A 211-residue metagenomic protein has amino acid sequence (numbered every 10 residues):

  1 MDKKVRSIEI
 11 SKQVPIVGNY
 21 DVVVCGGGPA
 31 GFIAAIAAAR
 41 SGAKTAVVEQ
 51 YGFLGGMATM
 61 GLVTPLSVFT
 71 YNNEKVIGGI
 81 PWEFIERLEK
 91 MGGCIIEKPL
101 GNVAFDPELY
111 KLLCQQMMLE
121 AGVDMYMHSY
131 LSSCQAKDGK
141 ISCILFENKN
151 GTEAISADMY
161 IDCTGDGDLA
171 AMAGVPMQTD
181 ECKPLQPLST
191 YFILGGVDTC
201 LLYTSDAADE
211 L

Functional and structural regions predicted by a protein language model:
D2-K4, S11, V17-N19, A37 (+4 more regions): Conserved N-terminal/central alpha/beta ligand/cofactor-binding core
V17-G28: Beta1/beta-strand and adjacent pyrophosphate-binding region of the FAD-binding site in flavoprotein oxidoreductases
G18, G151-M159: Core beta-strand elements of the Rossmann-like FAD/NAD(P) dinucleotide-binding domain in flavoenzyme oxidoreductases
G31: N-terminal Rossmann-fold NAD(P) dinucleotide-binding loop
Q135-E153: Conserved beta-strand-loop-beta-strand element in the redox core of flavoprotein oxidoreductases
D162-L202: Glycine-rich loop(s) and the adjacent beta-strand/alpha-helix scaffold that form part
Y203-L211: Single conserved hydrophobic/aromatic residue that forms the stacking wall/gate of nucleotide- or nucleobase-binding
